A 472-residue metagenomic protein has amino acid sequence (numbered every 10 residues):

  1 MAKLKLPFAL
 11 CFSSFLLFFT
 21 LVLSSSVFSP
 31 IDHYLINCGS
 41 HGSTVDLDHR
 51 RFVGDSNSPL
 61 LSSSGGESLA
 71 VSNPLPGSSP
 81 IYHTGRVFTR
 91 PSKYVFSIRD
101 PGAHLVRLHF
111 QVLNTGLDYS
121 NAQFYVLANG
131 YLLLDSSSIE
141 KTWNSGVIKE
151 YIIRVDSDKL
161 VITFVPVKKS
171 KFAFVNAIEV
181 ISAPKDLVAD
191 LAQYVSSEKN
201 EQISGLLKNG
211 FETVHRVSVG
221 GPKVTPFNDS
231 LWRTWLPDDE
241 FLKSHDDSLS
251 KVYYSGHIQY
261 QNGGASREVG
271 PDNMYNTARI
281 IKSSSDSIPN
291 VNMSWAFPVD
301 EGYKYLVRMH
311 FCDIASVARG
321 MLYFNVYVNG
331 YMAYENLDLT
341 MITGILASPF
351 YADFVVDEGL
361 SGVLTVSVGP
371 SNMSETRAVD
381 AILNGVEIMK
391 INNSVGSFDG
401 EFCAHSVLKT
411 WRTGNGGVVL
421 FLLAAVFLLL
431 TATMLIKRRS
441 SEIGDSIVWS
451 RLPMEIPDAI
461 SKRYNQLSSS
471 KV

Functional and structural regions predicted by a protein language model:
A2-V472: Compositionally biased, intrinsically disordered or flexible polar/acidic segments
